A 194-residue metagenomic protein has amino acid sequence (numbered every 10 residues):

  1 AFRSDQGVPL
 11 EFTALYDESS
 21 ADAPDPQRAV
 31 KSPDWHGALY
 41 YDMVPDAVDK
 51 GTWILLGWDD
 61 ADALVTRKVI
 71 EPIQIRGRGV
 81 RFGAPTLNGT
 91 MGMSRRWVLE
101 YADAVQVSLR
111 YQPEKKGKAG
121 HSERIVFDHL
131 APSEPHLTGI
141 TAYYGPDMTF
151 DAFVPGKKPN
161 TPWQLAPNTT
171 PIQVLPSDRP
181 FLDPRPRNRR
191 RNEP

Functional and structural regions predicted by a protein language model:
A1-S4, V69-G79, T141-K157: Beta-propeller blade signature
A1-S4, Y16-S19, D59, A131: Short, flexible loop/turn elements at secondary-structure junctions
D5-P45: Short N-terminal edge-element motif at the start of the domain
L10-D17, R81-M91, P162-P171: Beta-propeller fold detector
D25-K31, A102-V105, P180-R189: Short, surface-exposed secondary-structure junctions/capping segments
K31-P72: Contiguous hydrophobic, core-forming segments of folded domains
L39-A47, A61, R81-V154: Short aromatic loop motif centered on NTY/YTY
K118-G120, H129-P194: Hydrophilic extracytoplasmic domains
